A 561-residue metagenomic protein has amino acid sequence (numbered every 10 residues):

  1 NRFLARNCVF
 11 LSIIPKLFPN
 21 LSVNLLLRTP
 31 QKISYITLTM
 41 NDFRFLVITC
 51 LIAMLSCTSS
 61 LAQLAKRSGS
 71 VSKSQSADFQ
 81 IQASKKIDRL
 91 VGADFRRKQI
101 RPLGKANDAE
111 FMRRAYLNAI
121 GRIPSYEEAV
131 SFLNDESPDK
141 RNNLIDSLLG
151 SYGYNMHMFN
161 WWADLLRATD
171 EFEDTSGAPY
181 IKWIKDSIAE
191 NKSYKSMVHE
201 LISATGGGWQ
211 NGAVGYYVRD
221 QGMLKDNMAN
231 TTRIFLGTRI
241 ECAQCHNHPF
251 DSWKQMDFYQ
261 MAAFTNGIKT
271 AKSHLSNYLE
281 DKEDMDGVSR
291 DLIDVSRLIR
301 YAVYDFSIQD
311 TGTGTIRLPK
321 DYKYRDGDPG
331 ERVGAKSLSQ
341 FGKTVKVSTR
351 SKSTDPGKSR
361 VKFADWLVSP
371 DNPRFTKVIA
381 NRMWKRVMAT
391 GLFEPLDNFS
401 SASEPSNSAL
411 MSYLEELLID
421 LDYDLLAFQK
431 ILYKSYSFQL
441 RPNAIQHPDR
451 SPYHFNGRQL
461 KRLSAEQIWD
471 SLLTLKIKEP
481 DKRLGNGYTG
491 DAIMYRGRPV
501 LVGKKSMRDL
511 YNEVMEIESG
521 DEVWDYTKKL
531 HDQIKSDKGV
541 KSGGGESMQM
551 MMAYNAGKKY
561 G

Functional and structural regions predicted by a protein language model:
R2-L4, C8-L11, L21, L25: Short hydrophobic targeting helices and cationic amphipathic motifs that mediate membrane/organellar targeting
N20, N24-T39: Short, Lys/Arg-enriched N-terminal segments with co-localized hydrophobic residues within the first ~10-30 amino acids
T37-V47: Bacterial N-terminal signal peptides that target proteins for export
I48-S56: Bacterial N-terminal signal peptides
A65-K85: Short N-terminal segments immediately surrounding and downstream of signal-peptide cleavage
I81-R113, I123-G153, R167-L484, Y488-R498: Primarily short, surface-exposed interaction patches in extracytoplasmic proteins
L473-G561: Long, His/Glu/Asp-enriched segments that create or flank divalent metal/ion-associated functional microenvironments
